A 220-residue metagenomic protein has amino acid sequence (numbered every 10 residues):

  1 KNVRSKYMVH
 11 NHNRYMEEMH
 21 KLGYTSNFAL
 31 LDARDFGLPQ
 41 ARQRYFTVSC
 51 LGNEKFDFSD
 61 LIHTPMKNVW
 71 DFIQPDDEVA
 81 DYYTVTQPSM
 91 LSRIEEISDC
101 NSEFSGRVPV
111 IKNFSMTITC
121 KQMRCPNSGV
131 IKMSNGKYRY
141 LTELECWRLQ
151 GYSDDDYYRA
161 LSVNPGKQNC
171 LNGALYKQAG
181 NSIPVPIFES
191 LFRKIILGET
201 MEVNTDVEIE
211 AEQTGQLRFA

Functional and structural regions predicted by a protein language model:
K1-R124, Y138: Class I S-adenosyl-L-methionine
P88-A220: C-terminal target-recognition/interaction regions appended to catalytic cores
